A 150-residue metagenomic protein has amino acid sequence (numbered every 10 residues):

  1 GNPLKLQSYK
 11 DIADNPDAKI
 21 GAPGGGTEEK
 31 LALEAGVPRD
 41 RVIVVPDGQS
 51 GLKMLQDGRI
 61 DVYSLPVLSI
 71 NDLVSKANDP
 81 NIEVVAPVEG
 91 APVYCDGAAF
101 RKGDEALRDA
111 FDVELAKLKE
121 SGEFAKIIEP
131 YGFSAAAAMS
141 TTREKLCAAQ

Functional and structural regions predicted by a protein language model:
G1, P23-T27, G48, S64-V74 (+2 more regions): Beta->alpha turn/N-cap motifs
G1-K19: Flexible hinge/capping segments at coil-to-helix
N2-P3, A18, G26, C95-A135: Extended ligand-binding regions for polar small-molecule ligands
S8, E28-L31, D47-G51, P66-I70 (+2 more regions): Stable alpha-helical elements in mature extracytoplasmic
Y9-D14, P23-P46, V74-D79: Ligand-binding cleft/hinge of the Venus flytrap
K10-D11, E34-A35, Q49-D72, K76-A77: Short helices/loops that flank or line small-molecule/ion binding pockets
T27-D40, V84, L115-Q150: Ligand-binding clefts/hinges and TM-proximal coupling segments of bilobed small-molecule sensing domains
S75-D112, S134-Q150: Periplasmic-binding protein-like
